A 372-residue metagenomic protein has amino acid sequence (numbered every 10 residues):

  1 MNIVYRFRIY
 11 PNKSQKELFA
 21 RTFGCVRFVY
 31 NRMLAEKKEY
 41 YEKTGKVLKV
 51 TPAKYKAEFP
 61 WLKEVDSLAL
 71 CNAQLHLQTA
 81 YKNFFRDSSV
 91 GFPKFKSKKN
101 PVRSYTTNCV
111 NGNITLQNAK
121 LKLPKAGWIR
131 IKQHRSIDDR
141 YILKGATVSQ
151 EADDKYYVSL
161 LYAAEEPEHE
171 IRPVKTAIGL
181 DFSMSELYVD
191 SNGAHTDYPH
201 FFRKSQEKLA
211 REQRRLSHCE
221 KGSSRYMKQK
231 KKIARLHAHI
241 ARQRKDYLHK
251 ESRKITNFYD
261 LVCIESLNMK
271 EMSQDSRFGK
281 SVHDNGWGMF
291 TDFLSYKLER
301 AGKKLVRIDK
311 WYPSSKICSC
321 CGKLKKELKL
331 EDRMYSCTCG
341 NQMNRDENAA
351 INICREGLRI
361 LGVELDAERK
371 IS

Functional and structural regions predicted by a protein language model:
M1-S372: Nucleic-acid substrate recognition interfaces
